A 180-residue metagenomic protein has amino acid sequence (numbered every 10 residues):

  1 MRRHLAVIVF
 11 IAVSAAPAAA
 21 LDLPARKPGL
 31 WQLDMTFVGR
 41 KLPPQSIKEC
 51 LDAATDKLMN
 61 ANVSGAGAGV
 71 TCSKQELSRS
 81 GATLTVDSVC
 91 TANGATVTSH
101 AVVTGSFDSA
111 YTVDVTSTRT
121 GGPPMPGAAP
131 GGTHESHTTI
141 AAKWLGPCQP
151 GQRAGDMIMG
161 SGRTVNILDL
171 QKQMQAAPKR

Functional and structural regions predicted by a protein language model:
M1-R2: N-terminal secretory signal peptides that target proteins for export/translocation
L5-A6, F10-A19: Hydrophobic h-region of N-terminal signal peptides that target proteins for export in Gram-negative bacteria
L21-R180: Subset-of-secretome marker
